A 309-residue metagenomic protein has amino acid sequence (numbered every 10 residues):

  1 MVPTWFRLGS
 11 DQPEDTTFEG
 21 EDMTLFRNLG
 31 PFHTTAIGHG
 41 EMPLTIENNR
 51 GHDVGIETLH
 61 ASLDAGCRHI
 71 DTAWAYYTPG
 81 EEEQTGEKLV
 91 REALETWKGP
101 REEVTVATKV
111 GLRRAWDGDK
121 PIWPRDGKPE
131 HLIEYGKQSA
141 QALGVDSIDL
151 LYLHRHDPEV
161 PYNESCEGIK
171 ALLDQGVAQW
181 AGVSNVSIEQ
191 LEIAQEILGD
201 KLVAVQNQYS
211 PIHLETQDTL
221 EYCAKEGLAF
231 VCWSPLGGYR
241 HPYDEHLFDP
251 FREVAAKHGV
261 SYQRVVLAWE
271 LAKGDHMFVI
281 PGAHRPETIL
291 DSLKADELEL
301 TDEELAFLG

Functional and structural regions predicted by a protein language model:
P3-V104: N-terminal binding-site loop/beta-alpha segment at the start of enzyme catalytic domains that lines or forms
W5, D15, E19-E21, H156-G309: Beta/alpha (TIM)-barrel catalytic core signal, keyed to glycine-rich beta->alpha loops juxtaposed to Asp/Glu that bind
L29-E47, A107-W123, S147, Y152: N-terminal small/glycine-rich loop or linker at the start of catalytic domains across soluble metabolic enzymes
P31, D64, A93-T105, A140-G144 (+3 more regions): Acidic (Asp/Glu)-rich catalytic clusters
R50-E57, E81-T85, L89, W123-H131 (+4 more regions): Alpha-helix N-cap and loop-to-helix initiation/capping positions
R50-S62, K128-A142, L191-E192: Short, acidic/polar
A140-P158: Active-site groove signature of glycoside hydrolases
